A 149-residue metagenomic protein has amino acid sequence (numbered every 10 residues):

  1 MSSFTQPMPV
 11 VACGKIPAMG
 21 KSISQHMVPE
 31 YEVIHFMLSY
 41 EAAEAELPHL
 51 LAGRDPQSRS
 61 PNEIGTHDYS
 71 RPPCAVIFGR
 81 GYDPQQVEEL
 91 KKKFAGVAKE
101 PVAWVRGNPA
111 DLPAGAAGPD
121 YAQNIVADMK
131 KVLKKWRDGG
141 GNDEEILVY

Functional and structural regions predicted by a protein language model:
M1-M8, G139-Y149: Eukaryotic N-terminal low-complexity, Ser/Thr- and Lys/Arg-rich leader segments that predominantly function as
M1-R59: Extreme N-terminal segments of fungal proteins
C13, G79, G107: Structured beta-strand/turn binding interfaces of compact recognition modules in eukaryotic regulators
A52-P72: Intrinsically disordered, low-complexity domain-flanking/linker segments in eukaryotic proteins, enriched
D68-A103: Mid-chain, well-packed structural core segment of small domains
K92-N142: Ser/Thr/Gly-rich flexible loops in soluble cytosolic domains mediating phosphotransfer, phosphorylation
